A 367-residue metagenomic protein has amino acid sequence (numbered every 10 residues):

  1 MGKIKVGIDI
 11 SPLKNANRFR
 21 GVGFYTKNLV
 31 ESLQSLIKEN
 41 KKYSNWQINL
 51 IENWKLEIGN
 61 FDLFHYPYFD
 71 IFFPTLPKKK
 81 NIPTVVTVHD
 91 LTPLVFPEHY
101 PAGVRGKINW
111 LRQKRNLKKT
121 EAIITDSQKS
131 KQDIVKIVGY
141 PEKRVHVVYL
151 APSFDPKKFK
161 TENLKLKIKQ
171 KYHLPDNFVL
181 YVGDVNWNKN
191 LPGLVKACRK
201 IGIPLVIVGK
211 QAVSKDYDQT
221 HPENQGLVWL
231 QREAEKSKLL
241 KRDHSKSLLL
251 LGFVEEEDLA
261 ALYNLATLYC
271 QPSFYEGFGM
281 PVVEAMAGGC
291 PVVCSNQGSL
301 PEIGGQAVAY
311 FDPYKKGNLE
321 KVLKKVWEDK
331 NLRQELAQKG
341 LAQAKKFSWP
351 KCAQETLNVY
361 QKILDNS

Functional and structural regions predicted by a protein language model:
M1-S367: Carbohydrate transferase catalytic cores enriched for Leloir-type hexosyltransferases
